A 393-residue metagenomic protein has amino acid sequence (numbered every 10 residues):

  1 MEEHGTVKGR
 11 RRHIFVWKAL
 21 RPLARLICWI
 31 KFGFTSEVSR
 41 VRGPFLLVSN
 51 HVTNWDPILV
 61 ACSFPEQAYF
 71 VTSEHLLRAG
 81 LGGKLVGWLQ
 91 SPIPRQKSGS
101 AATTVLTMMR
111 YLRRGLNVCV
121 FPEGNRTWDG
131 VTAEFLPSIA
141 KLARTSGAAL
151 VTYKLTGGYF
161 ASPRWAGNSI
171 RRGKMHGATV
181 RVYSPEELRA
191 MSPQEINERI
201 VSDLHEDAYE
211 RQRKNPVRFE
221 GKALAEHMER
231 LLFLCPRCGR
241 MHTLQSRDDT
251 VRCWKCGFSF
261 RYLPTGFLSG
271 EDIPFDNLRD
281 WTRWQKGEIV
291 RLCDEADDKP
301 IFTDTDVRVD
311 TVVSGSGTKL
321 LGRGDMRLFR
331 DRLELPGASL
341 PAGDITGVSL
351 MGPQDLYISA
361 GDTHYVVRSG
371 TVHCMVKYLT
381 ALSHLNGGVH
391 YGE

Functional and structural regions predicted by a protein language model:
E3, V7-W17, R21, L26-E198 (+7 more regions): Soluble catalytic domains of membrane acyltransferases
L47, D325-L356: Phosphoinositide-dependent membrane-docking surfaces
Y153-L155, T243-Q245, F260, G324-R330 (+1 more regions): Broad, structure-driven detector of short, well-ordered beta-strand segments within folded domains
S192-A208, M375-G388: Short amphipathic C-terminal alpha-helix that caps PH/PH-like domains
E210-G221, Y391-E393: Short, flexible loop/turn segments with low-complexity composition
E220-I273: Cys/His-rich short segments
R261-A338: Long, charge-rich boundary regions
G343-E393: Acidic, Ser/Thr- and proline-rich intrinsically disordered linker/docking segments of eukaryotic scaffolds
